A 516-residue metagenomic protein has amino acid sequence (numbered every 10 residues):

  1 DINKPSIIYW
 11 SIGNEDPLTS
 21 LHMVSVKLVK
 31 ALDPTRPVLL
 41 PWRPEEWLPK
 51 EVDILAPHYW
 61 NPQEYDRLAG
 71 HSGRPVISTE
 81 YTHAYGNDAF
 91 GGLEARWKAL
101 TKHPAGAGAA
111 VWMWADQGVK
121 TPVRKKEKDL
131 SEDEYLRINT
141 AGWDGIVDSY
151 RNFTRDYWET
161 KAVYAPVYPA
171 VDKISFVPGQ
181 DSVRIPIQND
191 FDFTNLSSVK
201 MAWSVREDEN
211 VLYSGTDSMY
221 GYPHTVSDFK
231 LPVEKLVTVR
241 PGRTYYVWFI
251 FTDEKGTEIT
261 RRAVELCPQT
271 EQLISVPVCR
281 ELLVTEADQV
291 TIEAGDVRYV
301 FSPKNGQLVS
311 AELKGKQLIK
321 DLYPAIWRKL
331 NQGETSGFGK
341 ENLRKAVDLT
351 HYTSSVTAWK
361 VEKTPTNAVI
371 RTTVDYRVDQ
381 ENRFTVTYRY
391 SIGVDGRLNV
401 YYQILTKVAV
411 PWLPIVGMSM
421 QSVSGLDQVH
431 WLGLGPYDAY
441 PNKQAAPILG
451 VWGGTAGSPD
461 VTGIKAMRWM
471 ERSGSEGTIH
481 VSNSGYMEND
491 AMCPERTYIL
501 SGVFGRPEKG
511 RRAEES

Functional and structural regions predicted by a protein language model:
D1-P186, D190-S197, A202, E207-N210: Extended substrate-binding grooves/exosites of carbohydrate-active enzymes
I187-F191, V205, V233, F251 (+3 more regions): Hydrophobic beta-strand positions in extracellular immunoglobulin-like domains
D190-N195, K255, V408-A409: Short, acidic/polar linear motifs in exposed loop/turn regions
S204-V211, E254, L313-K316: Change "in extracellular beta-sheet-rich domains … of secreted and cell-surface proteins" to "in beta-sheet-rich domains
E209-R243: Intrinsically disordered, low-complexity Pro/Gly/Ser/Thr-rich segments with frequent PxxP/GP/PP motifs and embedded
L236-I274: Terminal connector regions
V237-G242, Q269-S516: Beta-strand/loop-rich accessory regions of lumenal/periplasmic or secreted enzymes, predominantly carbohydrate-active
